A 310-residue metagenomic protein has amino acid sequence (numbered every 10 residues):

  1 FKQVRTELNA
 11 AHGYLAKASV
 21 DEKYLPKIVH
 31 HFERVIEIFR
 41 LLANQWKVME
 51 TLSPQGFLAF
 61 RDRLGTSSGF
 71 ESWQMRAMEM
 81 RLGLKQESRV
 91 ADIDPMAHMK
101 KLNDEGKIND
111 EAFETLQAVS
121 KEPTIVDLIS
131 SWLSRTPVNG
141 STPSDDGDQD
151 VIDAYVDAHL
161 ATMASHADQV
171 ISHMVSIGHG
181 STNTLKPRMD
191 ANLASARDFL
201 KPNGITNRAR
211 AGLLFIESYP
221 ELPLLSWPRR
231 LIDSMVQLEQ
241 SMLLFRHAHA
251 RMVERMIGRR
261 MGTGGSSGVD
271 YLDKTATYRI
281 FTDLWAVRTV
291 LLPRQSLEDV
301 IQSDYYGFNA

Functional and structural regions predicted by a protein language model:
F1-A310: Surface-exposed peri-terminal alpha-helical interaction modules
